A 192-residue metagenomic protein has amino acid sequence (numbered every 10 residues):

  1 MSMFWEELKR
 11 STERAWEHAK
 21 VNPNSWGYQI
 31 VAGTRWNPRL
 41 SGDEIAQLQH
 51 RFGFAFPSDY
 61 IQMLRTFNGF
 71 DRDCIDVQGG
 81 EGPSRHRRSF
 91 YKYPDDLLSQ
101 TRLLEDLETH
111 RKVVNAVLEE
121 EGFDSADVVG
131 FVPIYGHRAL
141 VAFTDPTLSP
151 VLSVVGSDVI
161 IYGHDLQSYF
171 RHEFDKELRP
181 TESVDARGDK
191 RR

Functional and structural regions predicted by a protein language model:
M1-G136: A surface-exposed partner-binding patch
G136-H137, S149: Generic secondary-structure boundary/loop-capping signal
T144: Long, basic N-terminal domains or extensions that often function in RNA/ssDNA interaction or organelle/cellular
T147-R192: Glycine-rich, aromatic-bearing surface loops/beta-hairpins
